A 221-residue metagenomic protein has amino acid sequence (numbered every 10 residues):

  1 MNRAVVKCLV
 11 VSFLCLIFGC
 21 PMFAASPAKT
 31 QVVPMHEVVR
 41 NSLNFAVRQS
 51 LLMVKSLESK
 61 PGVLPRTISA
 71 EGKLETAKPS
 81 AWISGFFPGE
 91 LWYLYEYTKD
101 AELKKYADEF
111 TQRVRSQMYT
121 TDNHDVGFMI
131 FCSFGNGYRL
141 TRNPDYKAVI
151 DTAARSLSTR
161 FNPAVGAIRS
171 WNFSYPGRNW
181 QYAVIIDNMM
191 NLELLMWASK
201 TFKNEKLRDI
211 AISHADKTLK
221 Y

Functional and structural regions predicted by a protein language model:
M1-K7: Positively charged n-region of N-terminal signal peptides that target proteins for export
R3, F23-P27: Residue-level detector of intrinsically disordered, flexible termini and proteolytic processing junctions
C8-P21: Bacterial N-terminal signal peptides
S26-Y221: Glycan-recognition and catalytic cores of secretory/periplasmic carbohydrate-active enzymes
